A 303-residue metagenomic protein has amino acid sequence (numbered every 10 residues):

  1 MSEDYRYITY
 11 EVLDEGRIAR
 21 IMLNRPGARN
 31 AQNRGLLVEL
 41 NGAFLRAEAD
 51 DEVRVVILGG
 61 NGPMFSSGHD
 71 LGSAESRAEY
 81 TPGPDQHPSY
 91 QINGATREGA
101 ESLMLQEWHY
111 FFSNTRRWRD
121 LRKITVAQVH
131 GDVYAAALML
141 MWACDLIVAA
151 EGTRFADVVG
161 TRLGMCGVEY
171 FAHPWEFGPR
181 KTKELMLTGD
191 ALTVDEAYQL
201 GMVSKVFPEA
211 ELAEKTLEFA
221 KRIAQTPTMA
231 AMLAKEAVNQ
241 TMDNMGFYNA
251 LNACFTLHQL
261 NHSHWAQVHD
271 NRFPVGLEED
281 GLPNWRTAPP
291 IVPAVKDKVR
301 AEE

Functional and structural regions predicted by a protein language model:
M1-G16, F65, S73, R77 (+6 more regions): C-terminal alpha-helix plus adjacent terminal tail
M1-P63, E75, A301: Conserved CoA-thioester-binding segment of acyl-CoA-metabolizing enzymes
I21, L58, D70, L140-W142 (+2 more regions): Hydrophobic/aromatic residues within transmembrane alpha-helices of multi-pass small-molecule transporters
G35-E39, Y110, R117, K215 (+3 more regions): Charged catalytic carboxylate motif
G60-S113, T161: Glycine- (often His-adjacent) and acidic-residue-rich active-site loop that binds/positions the CoA thioester
G68, W108, F112, A135 (+3 more regions): Glycine-rich phosphate-binding loop at the start of an alpha helix
S113-R122, Q128, Y134-M186, K215 (+1 more regions): CoA-thioester-processing core
V148-A149, V203-L212: Short acidic-hydrophobic, aromatic-tinged amphipathic segments that line or gate anion-handling sites
